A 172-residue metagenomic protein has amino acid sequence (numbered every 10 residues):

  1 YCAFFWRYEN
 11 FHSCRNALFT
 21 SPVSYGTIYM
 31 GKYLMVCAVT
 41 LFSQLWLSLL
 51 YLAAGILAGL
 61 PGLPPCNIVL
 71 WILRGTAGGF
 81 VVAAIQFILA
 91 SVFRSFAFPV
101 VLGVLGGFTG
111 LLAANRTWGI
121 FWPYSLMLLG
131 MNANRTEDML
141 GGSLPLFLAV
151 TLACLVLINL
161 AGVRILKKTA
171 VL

Functional and structural regions predicted by a protein language model:
C2, L50, I85-Q86, I158-G162: Hydrophobic/aromatic residues in alpha-helical transmembrane segments
A3-C37: Helix-loop-helix units of permease transmembrane domains in multi-pass membrane transporters, especially ABC
Y8, S21, L52-I56, S91 (+1 more regions): Transmembrane helix-loop junction
G26-T27, A90-R94, K167-V171: Membrane-interface helix-boundary motifs at transmembrane edges
M30-F93, A133-D138, S143-A149: Secretory targeting signals
V81-L112: Functionally important transmembrane alpha-helices
V100, V104-L172: Terminal transmembrane helical anchor/hairpin motif
